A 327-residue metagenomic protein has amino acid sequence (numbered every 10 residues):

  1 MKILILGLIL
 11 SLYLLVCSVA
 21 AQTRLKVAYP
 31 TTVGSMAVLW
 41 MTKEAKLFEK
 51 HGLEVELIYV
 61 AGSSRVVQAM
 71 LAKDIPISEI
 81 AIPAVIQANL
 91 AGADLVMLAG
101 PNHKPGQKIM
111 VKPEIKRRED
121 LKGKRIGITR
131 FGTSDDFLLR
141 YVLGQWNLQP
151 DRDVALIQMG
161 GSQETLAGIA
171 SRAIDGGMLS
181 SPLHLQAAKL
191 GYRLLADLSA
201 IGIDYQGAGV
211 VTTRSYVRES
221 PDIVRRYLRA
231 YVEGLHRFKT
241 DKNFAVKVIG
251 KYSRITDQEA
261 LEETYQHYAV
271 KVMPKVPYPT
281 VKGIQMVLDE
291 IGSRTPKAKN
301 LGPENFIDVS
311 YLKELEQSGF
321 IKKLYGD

Functional and structural regions predicted by a protein language model:
I5-C17: Bacterial N-terminal signal peptides
V19-A21: Boundary at the C-terminal end of the N-terminal hydrophobic targeting segment
T23-S171, D175-S181, L194-L198, I203-D204: Short, glycine-/small- and polar/acidic-enriched structural segments that line small-molecule recognition paths
P83-A84, Q163-I255: Pocket-lining segment of extracytoplasmic ligand-binding domains
I115, P274, K323-G326: Extracytosolic ligand-binding ectodomains
R218-L301: Secondary-structure end/capping motifs
D289-D327: Conserved C-terminal helix/tail region of periplasmic/extracytoplasmic solute-binding proteins
